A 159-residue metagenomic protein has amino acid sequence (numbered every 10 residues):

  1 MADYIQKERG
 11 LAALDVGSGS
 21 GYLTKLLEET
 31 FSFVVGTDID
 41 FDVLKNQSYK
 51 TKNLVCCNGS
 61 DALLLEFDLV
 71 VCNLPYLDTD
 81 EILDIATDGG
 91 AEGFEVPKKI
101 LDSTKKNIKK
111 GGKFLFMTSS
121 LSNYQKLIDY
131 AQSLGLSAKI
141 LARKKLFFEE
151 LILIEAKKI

Functional and structural regions predicted by a protein language model:
M1-C72, D78-T79: Conserved SAM/SAH cofactor-binding pocket of Class I
S20-T24, E92-V96, S122: Short, flexible micro-motifs
T30, A86-G89, Q132-S133: Glycine-rich, phosphate-binding/catalytic loops in enzymes
T37, G90, M117: Active-site-adjacent beta-strand anchor residues
S48-Y49, I82-I85, L127-D129: Short amphipathic alpha-helical segments
L74-K99: Mobile active-site "lid"/loop adjacent to the S-adenosyl-L-methionine
V96-L153: Conserved Class I SAM-dependent methyltransferase catalytic core
I154-I159: C-terminal lobe and adjacent flexible extensions of AdoMet/dcAdoMet transferase-like proteins
